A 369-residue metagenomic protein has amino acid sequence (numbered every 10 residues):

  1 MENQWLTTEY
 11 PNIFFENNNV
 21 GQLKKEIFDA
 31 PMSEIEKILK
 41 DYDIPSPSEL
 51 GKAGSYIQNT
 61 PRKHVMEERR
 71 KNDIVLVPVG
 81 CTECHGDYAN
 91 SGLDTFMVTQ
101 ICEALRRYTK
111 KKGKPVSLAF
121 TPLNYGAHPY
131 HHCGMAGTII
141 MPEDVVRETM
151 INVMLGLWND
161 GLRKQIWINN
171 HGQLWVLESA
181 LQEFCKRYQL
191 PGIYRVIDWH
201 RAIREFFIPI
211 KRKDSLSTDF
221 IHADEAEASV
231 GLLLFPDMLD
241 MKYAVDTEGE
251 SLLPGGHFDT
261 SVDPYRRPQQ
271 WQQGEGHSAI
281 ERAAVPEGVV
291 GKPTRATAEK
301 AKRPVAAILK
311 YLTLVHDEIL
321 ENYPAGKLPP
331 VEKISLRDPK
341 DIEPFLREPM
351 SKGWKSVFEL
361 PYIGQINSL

Functional and structural regions predicted by a protein language model:
M1-M141, E148-K164, N170-L369: Extended, histidine- and acidic-residue-enriched regions that form the cofactor-binding/catalytic faces
